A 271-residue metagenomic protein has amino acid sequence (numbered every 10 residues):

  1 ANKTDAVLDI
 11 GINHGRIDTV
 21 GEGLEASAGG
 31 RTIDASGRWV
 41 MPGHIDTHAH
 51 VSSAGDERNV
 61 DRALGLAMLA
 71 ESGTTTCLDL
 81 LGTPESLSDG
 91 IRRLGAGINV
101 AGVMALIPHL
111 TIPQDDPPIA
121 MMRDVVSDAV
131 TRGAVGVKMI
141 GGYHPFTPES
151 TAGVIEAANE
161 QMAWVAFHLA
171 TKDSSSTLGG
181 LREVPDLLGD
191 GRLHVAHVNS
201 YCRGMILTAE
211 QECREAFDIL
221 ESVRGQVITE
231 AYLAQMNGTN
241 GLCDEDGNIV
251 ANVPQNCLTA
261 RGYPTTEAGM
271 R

Functional and structural regions predicted by a protein language model:
N2-M41: Histidine-rich, glycine-flanked metal-binding segment
G30-D34, H44, V100-V103, I228: Conserved beta-strand scaffold positions in the cores of enzyme catalytic domains, especially in NTP/NDP-utilizing
R38, H48-A54, I140, H168 (+1 more regions): Histidine-centered divalent metal-coordination motifs
W39-V40, T47-A49, N59-G141, E156-A158 (+2 more regions): Divalent-metal coordination cores built from histidine and acidic residues
S88-R93, T111-P117, P148-T151, T177-L181 (+2 more regions): Short acidic, glycine/serine/threonine-rich loops at helix termini
D89, D124, D128, A152-E160 (+2 more regions): Alpha-helical scaffolding segments of alpha/beta enzyme cores, especially the outer helices of TIM-barrel or partial
V126, V130-M139, R192, H197-R271: Active-site neighborhoods of metal-dependent hydrolases
V135-L188, L242-E245, R261, E267: Divalent metal-binding pocket/active-site signature
